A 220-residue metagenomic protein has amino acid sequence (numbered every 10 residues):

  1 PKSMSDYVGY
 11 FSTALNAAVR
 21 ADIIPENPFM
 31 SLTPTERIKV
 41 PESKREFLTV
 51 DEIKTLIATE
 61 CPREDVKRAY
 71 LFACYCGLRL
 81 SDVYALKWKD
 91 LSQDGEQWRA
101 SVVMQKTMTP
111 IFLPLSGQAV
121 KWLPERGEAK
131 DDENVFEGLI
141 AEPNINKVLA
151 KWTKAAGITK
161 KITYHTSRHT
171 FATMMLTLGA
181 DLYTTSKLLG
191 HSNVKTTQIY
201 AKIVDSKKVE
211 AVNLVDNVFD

Functional and structural regions predicted by a protein language model:
P1-Y10, R20-L80, Y84, K106 (+1 more regions): Basic, Lys/Arg- and aromatic-enriched nucleic-acid-binding interface segment
K2, L71, Y75, S81-D82 (+3 more regions): C-terminal catalytic core of tyrosine-transesterase DNA break-rejoin enzymes
D6, I140-P143, T159-G179: Short basic/aromatic active-site micro-motif
S31-R37, E52-T55, C76, A85-E125: Conserved tyrosine-mediated DNA breakage-rejoining catalytic core shared by Y-recombinases
P41, T55, I111-P114, K121 (+2 more regions): DNA/chromatin major-groove-contacting recognition/catalytic segments
F47, M104-M108, L189-L214: Catalytic-site neighborhood detector that most strongly recognizes the C-terminal catalytic loop/helix of tyrosine
D90-Q97, T159-K161, A180-I199, E210: Short, polar N-cap/turn motifs at the start of nucleic acid-interacting alpha helices
Q105-P124, D131-K151: C-terminal catalytic core of Y-nucleophile DNA break-rejoin enzymes
